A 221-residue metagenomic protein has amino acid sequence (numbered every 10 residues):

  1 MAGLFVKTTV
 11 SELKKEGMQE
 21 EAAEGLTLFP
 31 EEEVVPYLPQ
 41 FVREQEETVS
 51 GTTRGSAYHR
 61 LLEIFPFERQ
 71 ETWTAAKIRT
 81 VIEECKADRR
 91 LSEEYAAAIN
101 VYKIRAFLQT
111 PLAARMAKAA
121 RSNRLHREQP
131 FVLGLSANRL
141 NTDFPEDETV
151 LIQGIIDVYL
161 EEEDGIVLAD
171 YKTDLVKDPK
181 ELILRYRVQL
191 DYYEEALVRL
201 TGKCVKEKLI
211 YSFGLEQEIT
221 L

Functional and structural regions predicted by a protein language model:
M1-L221: Structural signature of nuclease core domains in nucleic-acid processing machines
